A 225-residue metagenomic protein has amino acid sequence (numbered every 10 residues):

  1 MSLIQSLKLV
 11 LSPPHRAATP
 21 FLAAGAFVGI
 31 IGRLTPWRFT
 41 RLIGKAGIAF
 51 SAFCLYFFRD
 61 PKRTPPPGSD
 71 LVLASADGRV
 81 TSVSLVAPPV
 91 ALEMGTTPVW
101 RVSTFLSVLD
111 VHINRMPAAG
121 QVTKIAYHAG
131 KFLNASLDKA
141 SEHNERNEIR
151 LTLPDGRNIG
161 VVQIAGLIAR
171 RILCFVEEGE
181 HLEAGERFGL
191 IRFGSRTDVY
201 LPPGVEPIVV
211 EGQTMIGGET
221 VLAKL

Functional and structural regions predicted by a protein language model:
M1-L225: Contiguous, well-folded functional domains in the mature portion of proteins
